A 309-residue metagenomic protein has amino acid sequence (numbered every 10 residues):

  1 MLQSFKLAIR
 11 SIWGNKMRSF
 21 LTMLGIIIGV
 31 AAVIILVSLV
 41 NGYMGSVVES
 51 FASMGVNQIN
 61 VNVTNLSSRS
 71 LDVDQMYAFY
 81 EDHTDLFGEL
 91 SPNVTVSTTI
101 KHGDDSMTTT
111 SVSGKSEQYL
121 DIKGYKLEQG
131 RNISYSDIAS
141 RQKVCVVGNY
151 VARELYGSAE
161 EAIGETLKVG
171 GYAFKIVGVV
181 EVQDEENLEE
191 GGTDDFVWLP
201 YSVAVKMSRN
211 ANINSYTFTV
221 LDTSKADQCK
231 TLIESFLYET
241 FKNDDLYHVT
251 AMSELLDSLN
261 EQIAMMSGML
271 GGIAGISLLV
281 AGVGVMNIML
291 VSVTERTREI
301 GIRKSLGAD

Functional and structural regions predicted by a protein language model:
M1-D309: Bacterial inner-membrane juxtamembrane interface segments
